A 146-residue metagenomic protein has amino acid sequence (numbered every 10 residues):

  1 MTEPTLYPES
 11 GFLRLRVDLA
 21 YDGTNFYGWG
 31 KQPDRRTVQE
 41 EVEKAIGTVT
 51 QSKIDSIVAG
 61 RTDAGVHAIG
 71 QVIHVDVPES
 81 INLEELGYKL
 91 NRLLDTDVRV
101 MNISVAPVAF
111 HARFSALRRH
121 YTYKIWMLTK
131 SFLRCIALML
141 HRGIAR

Functional and structural regions predicted by a protein language model:
T2-R146: Structured-RNA-binding interfaces characteristic of tRNA pseudouridine synthases
